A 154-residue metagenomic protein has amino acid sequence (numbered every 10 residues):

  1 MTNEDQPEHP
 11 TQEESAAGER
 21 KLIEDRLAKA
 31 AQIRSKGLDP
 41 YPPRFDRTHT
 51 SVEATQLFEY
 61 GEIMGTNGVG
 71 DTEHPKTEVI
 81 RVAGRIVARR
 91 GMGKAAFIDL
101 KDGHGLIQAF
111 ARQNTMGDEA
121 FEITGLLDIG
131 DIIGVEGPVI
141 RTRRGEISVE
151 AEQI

Functional and structural regions predicted by a protein language model:
M1-I154: OB-fold and OB-like single-stranded nucleic-acid-recognition modules and their adjacent interaction interfaces
